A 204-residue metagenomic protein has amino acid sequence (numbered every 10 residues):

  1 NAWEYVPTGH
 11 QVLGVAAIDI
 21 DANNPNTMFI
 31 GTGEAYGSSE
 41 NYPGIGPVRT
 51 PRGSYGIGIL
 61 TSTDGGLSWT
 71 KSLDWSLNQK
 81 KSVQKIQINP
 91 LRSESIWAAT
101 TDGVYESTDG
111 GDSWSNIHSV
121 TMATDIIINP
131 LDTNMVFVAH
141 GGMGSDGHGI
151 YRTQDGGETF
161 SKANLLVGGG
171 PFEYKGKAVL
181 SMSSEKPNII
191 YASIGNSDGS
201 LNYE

Functional and structural regions predicted by a protein language model:
N1-E204: Extracellular glycan-interacting surfaces
